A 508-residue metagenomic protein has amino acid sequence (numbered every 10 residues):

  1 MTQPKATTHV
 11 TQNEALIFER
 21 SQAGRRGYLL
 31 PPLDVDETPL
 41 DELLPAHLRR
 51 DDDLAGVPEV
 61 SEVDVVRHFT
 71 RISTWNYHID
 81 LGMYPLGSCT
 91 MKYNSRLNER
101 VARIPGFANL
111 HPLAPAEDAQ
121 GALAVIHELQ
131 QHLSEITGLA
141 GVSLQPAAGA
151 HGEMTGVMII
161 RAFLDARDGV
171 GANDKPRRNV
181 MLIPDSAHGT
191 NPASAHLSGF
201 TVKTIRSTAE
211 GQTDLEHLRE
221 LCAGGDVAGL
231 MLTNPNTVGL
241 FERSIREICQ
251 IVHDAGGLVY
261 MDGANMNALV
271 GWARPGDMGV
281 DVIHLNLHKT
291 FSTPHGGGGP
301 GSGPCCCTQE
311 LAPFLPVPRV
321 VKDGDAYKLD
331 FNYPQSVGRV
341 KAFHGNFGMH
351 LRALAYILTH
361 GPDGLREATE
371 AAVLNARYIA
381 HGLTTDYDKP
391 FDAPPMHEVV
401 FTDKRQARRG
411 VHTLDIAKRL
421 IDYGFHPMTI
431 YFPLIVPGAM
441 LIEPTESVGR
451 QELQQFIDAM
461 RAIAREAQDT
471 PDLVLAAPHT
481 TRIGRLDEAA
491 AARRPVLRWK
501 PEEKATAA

Functional and structural regions predicted by a protein language model:
M1-G141, M158, L164-G169, A273 (+5 more regions): Non-catalytic terminal extensions of PLP-dependent enzymes
L86, A148, M261: Single, functionally critical "micro-switch" positions that shape active/binding sites and transmembrane helices
Q120-G121, H151-G324, K328, P334-Q335 (+2 more regions): Conserved PLP-enzyme active-site core in the AAT-like
A140-P146, V180-I183: A short, small-residue-rich loop immediately preceding and capping a beta-strand
S143, K203-I205, M428: General small-molecule cofactor/ligand-binding pocket signal
P146, S207, L232-P235, F401-D403 (+1 more regions): Short glycine-centered, acidic/aromatic-flanked micro-motifs in structured strand/loop junctions that mark active-site
A148-G152, P395: Short, conserved alpha-helical segments within structured domains
